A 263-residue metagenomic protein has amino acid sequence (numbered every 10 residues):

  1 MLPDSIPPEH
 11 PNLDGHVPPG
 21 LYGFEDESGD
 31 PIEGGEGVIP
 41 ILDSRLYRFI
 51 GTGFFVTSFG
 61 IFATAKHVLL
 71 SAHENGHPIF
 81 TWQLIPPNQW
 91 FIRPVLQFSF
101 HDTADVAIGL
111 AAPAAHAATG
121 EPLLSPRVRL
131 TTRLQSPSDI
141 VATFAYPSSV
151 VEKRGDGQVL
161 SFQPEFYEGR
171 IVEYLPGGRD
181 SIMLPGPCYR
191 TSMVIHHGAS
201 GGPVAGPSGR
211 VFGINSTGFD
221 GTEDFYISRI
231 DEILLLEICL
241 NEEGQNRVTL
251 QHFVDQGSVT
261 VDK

Functional and structural regions predicted by a protein language model:
M1-T52, F62-A65, A104-A107: N-terminal activation segment of mature serine protease catalytic domains
G34-R45, H116-P126, R154-V248: Active-site region of chymotrypsin-like
L46-I50, T57-A104, A114: Catalytic-histidine neighborhood of serine endopeptidases, predominantly the chymotrypsin-like S1/PA family
T52, S58, L134-S138, S200-G201: Short, flexible surface segments
A65-H67, Y146, T217: Short, surface-exposed secondary-structure boundary micro-motifs
L96-D102, L240-K263: Cysteine/selenocysteine-centered motifs that mediate thiol-based redox chemistry or coordinate metal-sulfur cofactors
R129-Q163: Short glycine/Trp-rich loop-beta-loop segment that forms part of the substrate-binding cleft
